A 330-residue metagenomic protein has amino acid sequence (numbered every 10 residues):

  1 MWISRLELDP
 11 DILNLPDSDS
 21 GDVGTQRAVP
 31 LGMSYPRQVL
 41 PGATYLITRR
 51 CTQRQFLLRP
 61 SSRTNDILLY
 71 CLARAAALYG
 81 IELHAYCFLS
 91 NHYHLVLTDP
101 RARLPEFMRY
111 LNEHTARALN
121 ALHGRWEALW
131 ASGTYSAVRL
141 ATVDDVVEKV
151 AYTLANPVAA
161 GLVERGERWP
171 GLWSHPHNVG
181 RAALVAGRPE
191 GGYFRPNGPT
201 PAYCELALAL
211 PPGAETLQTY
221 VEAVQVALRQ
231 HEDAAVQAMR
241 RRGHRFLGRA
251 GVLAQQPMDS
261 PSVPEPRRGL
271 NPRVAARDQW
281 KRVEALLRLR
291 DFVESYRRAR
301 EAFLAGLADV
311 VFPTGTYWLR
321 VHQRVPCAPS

Functional and structural regions predicted by a protein language model:
M1-S330: Short catalytic/metal-binding and nucleic-acid-binding patches
